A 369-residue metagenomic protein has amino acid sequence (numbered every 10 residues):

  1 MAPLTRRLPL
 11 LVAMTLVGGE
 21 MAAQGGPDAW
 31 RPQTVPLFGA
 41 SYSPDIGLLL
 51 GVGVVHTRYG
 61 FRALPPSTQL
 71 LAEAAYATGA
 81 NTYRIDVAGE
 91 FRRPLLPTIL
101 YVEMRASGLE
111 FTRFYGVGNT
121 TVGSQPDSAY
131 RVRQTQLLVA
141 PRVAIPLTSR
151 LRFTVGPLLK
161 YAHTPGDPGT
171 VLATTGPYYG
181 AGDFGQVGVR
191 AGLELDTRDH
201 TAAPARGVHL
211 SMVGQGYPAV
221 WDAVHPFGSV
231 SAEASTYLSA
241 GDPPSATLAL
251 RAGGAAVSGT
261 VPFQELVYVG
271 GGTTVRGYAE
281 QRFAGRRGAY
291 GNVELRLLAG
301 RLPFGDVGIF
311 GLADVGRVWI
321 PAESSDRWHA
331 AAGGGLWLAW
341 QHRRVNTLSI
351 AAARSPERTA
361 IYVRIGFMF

Functional and structural regions predicted by a protein language model:
M1-P9: Bacterial N-terminal signal peptides that target proteins for export
L10-L16: Gram-negative bacterial Sec-dependent N-terminal signal peptides
G18-E20: N-terminal signal peptide c-region/cleavage motif recognized by signal peptidases
G25-D28, P36-A40, D86-E90, R105-L109 (+5 more regions): C-terminal outer-membrane beta-barrel translocator/porin domains of Gram-negative envelope proteins and their
G25-G185, A284-G285, V345-S349, A353-F369: Gram-negative/organellar outer-membrane beta-barrel architecture
V293, D314, L336, I350 (+1 more regions): Hydrophobic, well-ordered secondary-structure elements that form the walls of internal hydrophobic environments
G300, V315-I320, A339-R343, S355-R358: Short Gly/Pro-enriched loop/turn and capping motifs at secondary-structure junctions
S324-L336: A short alpha/beta connector and helix-capping loop motif
